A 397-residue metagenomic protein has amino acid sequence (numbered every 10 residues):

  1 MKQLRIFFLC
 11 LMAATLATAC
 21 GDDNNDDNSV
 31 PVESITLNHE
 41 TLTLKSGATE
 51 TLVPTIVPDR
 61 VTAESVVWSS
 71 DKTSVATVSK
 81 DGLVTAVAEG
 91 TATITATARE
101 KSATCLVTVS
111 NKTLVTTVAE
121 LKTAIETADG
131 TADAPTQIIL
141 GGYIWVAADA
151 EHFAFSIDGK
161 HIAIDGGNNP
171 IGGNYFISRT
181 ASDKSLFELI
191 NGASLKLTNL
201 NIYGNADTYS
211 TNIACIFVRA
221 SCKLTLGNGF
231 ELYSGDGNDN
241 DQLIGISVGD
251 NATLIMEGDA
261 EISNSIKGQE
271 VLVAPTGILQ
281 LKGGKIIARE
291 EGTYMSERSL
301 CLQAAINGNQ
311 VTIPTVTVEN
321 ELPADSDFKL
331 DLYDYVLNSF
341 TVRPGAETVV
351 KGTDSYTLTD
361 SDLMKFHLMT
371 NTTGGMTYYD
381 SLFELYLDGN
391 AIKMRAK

Functional and structural regions predicted by a protein language model:
R5, K122, G283-G284, R298 (+1 more regions): Extracellular/surface-exposed low-complexity segments
L16-A19: C-terminal motif of bacterial Sec signal peptides marking the signal peptidase cleavage site
G21-K112: Extracytoplasmic soluble-region selector
D59, K112-G141: Acidic Gly/Asp/Thr-rich repetitive segments characteristic of extracellular carbohydrate-active and adhesion proteins
T91, P135-Q137, G142-Y143, A154 (+13 more regions): Detector for repetitive beta-architecture
E120-T131, V146-I157, I164, S185-L189 (+8 more regions): Short, T/G/N/S-enriched strand-turn elements that build extracellular solenoid repeat scaffolds
V146-A163, N174-N199, Y203-L224, I246-N251: Extracellular beta-strand-rich solenoid/capping regions of secreted or surface-exposed proteins that bind or remodel
N169-D183, T198-N212, L224-Q242, L254 (+5 more regions): Beta-strand-rich solenoid/repeat architectures in extracellular/passenger domains of polysaccharide-targeting enzymes
